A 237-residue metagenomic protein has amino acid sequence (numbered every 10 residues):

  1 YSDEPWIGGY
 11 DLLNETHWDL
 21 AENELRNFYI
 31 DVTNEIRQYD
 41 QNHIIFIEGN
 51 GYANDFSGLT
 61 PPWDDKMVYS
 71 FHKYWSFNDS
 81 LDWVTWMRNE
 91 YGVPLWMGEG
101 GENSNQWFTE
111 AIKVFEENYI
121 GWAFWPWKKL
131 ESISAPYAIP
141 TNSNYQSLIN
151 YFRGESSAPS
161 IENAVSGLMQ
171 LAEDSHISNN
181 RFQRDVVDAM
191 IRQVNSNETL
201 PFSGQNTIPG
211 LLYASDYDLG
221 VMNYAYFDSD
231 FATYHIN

Functional and structural regions predicted by a protein language model:
S2-P126, S134-S147: Extracellular glycoside hydrolase catalytic/binding regions
N14, V32-T33, K73, I149 (+5 more regions): Generic alpha-helical secondary structure signal
G121-A123, K128-F202: Extended, alpha-helix-rich binding/interface surfaces that flank or overlap catalytic cores and mediate recognition
D185-N237: Extracytoplasmic
